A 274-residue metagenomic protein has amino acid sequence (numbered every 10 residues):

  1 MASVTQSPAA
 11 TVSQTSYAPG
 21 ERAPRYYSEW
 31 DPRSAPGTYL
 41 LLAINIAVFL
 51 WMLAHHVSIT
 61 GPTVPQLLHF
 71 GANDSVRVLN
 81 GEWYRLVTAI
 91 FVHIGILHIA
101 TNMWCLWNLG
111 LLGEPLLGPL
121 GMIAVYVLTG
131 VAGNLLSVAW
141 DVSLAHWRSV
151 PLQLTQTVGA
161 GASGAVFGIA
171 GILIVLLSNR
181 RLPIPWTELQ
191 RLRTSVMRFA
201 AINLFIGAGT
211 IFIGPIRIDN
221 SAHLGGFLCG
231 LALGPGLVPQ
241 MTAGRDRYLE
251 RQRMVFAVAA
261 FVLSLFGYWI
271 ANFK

Functional and structural regions predicted by a protein language model:
A2-K274: A detector for small-residue-rich transmembrane helices and their helix-helix packing motifs
